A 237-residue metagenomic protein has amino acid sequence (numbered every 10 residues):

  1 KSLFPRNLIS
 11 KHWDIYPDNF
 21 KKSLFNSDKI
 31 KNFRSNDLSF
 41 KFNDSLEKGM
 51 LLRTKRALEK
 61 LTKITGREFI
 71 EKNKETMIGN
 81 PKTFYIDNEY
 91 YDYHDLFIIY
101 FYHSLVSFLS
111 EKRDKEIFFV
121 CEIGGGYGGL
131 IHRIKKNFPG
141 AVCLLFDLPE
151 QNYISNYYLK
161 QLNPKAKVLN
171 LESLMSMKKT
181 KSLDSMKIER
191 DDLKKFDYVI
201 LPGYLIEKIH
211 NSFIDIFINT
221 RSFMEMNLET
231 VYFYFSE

Functional and structural regions predicted by a protein language model:
S2-R113: Conserved Class I S-adenosyl-L-methionine-dependent methyltransferase catalytic core
K115-G126: Conserved class I S-adenosyl-L-methionine
F118, D197, I214-D215: Conserved acidic residues
Y127-F138: Conserved SAM-binding loop of SAM-dependent methyltransferases across substrates and taxa, primarily the Class I
V142-L148: Conserved SAM-binding motif I beta-strand of class I
Y158-H210: S-adenosyl-L-methionine
I218: A conserved beta-strand element that flanks and buttresses the S-adenosyl-L-methionine
E225-S236: A short, conserved alpha-helix within the catalytic core of class I
